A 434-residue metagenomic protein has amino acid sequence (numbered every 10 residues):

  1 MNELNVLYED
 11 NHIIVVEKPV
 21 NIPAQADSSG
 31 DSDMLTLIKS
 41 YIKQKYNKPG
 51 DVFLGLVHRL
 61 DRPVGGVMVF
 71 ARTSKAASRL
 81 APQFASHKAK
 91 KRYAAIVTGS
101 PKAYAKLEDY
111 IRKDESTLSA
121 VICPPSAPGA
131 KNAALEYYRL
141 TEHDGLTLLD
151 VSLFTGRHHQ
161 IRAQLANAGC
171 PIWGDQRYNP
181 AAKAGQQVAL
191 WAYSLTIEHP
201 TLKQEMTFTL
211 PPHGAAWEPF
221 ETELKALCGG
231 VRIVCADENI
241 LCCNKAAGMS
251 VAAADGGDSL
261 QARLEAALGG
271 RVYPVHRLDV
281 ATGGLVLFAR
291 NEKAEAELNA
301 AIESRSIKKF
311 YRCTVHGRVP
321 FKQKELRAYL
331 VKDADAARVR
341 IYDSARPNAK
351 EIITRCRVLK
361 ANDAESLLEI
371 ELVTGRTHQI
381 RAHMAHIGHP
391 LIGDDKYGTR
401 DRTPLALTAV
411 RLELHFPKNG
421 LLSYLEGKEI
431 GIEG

Functional and structural regions predicted by a protein language model:
M1-S32, H158-A252, D258, P347 (+3 more regions): Pseudouridine synthases involved in rRNA/tRNA modification
N11, A26, S32-T36, N47-L60 (+3 more regions): A basic, amphipathic helix-loop patch mediating RNA/tRNA/ribosome contacts
H12, G65, A89-Y93, A103-D109 (+15 more regions): A generic structural signal for short beta-strands and their flanking turns/coil linkers
P23-I42, N47, R79-P82, I96-T147 (+6 more regions): Glycine- and acidic-residue-rich catalytic/RNA-contacting loop of pseudouridine synthases
D51-F84, G269-S304: Glycine/acidic-rich beta-strand-loop module
H58-R62, T141-H143, Q187, R277-V280 (+2 more regions): A short beta-turn/loop motif at secondary-structure boundaries
F70-R72, I96-T98, S152, F288-R290 (+2 more regions): Short hydrophobic/aromatic beta-strand micro-patches that form the beta-sheet surface supporting nucleotide- or nucleic
